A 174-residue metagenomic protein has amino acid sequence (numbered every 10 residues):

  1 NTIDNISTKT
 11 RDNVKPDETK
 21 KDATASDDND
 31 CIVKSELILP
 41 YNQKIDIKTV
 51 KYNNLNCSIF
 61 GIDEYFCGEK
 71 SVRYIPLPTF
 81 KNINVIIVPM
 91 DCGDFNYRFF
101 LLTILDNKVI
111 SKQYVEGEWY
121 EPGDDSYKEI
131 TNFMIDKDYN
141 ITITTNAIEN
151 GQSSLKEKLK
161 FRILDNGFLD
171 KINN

Functional and structural regions predicted by a protein language model:
N1-I75: Terminal domain-start segments
K70, I83-I86, F95-F100, D125-I130 (+1 more regions): Short, surface-exposed coil-to-beta transition loops
Y74-F80, N132-K137: Structural signature of eukaryotic scaffold interfaces centered on beta-propeller domains
N82-D91, Y139-N146: Short beta-strand elements that form the blades of beta-propeller/WD-repeat-like and other beta-sheet-rich scaffold
C92-F95, T103-E121: Mature extracytoplasmic domains of secretory-pathway proteins
S111-N173: Short aromatic loop motif centered on NTY/YTY
